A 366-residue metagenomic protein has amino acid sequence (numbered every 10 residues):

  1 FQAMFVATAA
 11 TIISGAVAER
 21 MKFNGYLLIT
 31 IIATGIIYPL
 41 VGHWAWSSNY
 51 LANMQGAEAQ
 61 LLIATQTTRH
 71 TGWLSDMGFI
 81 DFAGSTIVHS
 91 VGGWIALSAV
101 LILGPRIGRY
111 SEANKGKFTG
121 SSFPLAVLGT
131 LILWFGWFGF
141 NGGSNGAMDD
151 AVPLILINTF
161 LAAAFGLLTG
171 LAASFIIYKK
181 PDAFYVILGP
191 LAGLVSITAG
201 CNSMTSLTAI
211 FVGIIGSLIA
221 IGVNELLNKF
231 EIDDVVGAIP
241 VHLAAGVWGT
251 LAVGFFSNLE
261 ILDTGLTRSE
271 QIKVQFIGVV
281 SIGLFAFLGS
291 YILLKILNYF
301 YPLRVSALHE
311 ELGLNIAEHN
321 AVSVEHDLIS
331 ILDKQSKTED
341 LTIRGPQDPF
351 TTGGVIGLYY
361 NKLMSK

Functional and structural regions predicted by a protein language model:
F1-K334, P349, G353-I356: Hydrophobic alpha-helical transmembrane bundles of multi-pass membrane proteins
S336-I343, F350-G353, L363-K366: HAMP exit helix and analogous amphipathic coiled-coil linker helices
